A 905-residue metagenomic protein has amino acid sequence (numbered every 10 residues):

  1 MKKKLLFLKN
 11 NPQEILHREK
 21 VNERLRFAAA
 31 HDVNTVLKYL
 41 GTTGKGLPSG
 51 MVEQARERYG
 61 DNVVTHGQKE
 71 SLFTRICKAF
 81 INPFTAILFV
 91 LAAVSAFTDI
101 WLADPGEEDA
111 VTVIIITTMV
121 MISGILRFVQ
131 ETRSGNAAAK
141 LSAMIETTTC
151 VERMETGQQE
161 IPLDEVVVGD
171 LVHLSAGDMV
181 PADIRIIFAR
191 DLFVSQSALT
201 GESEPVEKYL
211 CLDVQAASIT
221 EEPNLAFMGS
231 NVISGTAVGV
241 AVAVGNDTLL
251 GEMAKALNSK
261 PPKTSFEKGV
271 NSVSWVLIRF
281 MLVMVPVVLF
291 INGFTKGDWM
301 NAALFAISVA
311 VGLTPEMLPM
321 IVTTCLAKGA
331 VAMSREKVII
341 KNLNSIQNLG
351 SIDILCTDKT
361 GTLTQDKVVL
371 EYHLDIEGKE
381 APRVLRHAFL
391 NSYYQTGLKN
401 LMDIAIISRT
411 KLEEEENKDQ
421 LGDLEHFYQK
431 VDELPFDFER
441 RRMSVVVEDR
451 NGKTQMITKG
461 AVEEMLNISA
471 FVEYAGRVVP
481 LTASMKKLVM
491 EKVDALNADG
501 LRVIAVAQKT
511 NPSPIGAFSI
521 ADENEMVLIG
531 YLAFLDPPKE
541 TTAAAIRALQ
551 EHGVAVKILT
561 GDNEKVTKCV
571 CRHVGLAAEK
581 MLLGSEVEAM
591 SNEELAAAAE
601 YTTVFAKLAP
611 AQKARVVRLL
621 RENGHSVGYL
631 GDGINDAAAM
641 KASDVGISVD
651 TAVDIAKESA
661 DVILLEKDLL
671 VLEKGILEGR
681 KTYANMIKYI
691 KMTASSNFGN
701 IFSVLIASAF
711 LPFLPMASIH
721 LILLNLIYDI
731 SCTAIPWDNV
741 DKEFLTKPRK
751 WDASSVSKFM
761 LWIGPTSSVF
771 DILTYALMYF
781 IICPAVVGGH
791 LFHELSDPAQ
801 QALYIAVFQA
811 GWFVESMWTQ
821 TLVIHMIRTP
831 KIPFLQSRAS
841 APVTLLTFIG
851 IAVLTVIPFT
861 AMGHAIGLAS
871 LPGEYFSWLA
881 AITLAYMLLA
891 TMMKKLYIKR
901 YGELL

Functional and structural regions predicted by a protein language model:
M1-V167, V172-V180, R185-F193, S197-P262 (+4 more regions): Non-lumenal N-terminal regulatory segments of integral membrane proteins
T43, L225-I233, N348-V527, F534 (+6 more regions): Cytosolic catalytic regions of ATP/NTP-dependent phosphoryl-transfer enzymes
N62-A93, G135, Q158, A216-L225 (+8 more regions): Soluble-to-membrane junctions at the N-terminal ends of transmembrane alpha-helices in multi-pass ion-transporting
I81-W101, I116-R127, E146-T147, W275-G293 (+7 more regions): Alpha-helical transmembrane segments of multi-pass membrane proteins, especially the membrane-embedded transport
V90-I115, V276-T314, A327, V331-K337 (+5 more regions): Helix-interface capping motifs at the ends of transmembrane segments in multi-pass membrane proteins
T112-E146, R153, P261-I354, L532 (+4 more regions): Hydrophobic alpha-helical transmembrane segments
V288, N292, P319, K328 (+4 more regions): Membrane-embedded transport module
A543-A545, E551, N563-V574, A611-L619 (+2 more regions): Acidic, divalent-metal-coordinating active-site segment for phosphoryl/phosphodiester hydrolysis, typified by short
